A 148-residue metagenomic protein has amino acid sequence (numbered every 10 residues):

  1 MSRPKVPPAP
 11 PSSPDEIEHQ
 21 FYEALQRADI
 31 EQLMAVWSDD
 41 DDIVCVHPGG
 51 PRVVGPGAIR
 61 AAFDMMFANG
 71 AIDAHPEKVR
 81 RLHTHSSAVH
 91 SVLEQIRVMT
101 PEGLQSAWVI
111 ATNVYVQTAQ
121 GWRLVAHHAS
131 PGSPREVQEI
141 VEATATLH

Functional and structural regions predicted by a protein language model:
M1-V6, Y22-L25: Juxtamembrane and targeting peptides
P11-S12, E23, R27-S86, Q105: A solvent-exposed, acidic/Ser-Thr-rich amphipathic alpha-helical stretch
F63-D64, P76-L82, L93-I96, I110-V116 (+1 more regions): Hydrophobic/aromatic beta-strand elements that line small-molecule binding cavities or substrate pockets in beta-rich
R81-A88, E102-G103, Y115-R123: A short, structured loop/turn motif at beta-sheet edges
S91-V92, V125: Beta-strand residues in well-ordered beta-sheet regions across diverse protein folds
W108-Q138: Short beta-strand edge/turn micro-motifs at domain boundaries
R135-H148: Acidic/histidine-enriched, glycine/proline-rich intrinsically disordered or flexible terminal extensions
